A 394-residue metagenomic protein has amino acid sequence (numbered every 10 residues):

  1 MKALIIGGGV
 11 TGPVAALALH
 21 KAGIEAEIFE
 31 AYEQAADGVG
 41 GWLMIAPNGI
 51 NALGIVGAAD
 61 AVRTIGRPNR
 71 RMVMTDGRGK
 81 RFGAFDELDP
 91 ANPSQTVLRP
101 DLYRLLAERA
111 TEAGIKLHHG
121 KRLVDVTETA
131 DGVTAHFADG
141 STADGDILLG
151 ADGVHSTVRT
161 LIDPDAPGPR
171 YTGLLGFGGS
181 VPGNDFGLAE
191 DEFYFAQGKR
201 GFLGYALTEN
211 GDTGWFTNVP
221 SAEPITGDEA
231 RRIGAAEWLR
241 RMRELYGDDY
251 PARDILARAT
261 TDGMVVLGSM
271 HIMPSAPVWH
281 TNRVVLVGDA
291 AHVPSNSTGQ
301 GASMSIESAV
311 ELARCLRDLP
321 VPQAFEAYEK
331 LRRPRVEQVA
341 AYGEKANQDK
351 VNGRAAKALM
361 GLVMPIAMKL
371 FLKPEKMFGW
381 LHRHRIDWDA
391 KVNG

Functional and structural regions predicted by a protein language model:
M1, T64, G79-R81, A91 (+2 more regions): C-terminal helical "tail/cap" subdomain of flavin- and related membrane-associated enzymes
K2-A3, A18-A22, A46-D163, P167-S180 (+3 more regions): Conserved N-terminal helical subregion
I6-E25, F29-Y32, L149-G150, F177 (+2 more regions): Conserved mid-domain beta->alpha element of the FAD-binding
Q34-A52: Conserved N-terminal glycine-rich FAD pyrophosphate-binding loop of Rossmann-like flavoproteins
D60, G183-A189, P224, L319: Short helix-loop capping/hinge motifs at secondary-structure junctions, enriched in acidic/polar residues
L174-A206: Flavin-dependent oxidoreductases
K199, E209-N210, V219-T298: FAD/FMN-dependent oxidoreductases across multiple families
